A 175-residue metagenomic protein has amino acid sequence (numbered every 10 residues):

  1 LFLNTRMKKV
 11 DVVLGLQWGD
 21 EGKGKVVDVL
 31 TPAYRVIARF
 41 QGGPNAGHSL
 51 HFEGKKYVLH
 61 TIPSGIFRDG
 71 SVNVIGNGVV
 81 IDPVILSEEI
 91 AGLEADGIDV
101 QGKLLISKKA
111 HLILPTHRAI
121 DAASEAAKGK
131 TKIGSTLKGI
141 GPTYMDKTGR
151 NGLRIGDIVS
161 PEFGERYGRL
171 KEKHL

Functional and structural regions predicted by a protein language model:
R6-L175: Non-transmembrane, aqueous-exposed alpha-helical and coiled segments at domain scale
